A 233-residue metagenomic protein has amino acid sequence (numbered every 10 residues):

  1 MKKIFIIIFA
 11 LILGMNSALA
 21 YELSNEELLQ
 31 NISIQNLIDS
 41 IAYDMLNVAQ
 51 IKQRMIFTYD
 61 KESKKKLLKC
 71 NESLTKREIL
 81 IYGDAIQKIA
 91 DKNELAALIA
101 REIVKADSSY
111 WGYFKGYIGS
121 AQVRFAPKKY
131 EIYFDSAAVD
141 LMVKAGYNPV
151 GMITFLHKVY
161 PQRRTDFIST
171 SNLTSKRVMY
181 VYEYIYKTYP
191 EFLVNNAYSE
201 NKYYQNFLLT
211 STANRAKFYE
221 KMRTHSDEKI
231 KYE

Functional and structural regions predicted by a protein language model:
I4-M15: Sec-dependent N-terminal signal peptides
Y21-Y43, N47-K65, C70-E78, Y82 (+4 more regions): C-terminal capping/extension segments of zinc metalloprotease domains
A85, N93-E94, A100-G119, A145-Y147: Catalytic Zn2+-binding segment of zinc metalloproteases
K92-N93, K128: Inter-repeat boundary and helix-capping residues of tandem alpha-helical solenoids
L95-A96, F167: Hydrophobic/aromatic side chains embedded in well-ordered alpha-helices
S109-K129, P161-Q162: Substrate-binding clefts and substrate-entry loops adjacent to catalytic sites of polymer-processing enzymes acting on
